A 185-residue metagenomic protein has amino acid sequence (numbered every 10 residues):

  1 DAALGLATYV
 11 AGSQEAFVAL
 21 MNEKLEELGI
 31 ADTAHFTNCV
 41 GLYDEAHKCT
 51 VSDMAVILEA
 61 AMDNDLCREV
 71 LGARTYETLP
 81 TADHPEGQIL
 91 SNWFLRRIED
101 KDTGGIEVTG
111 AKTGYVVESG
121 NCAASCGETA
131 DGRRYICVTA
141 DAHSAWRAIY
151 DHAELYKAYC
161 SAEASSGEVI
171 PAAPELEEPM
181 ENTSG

Functional and structural regions predicted by a protein language model:
D1-L4: Acidic/histidine-rich, surface-exposed loop or edge segments in extracytoplasmic proteins
T8, G12-T183: Penicillin-recognizing serine hydrolase domain
